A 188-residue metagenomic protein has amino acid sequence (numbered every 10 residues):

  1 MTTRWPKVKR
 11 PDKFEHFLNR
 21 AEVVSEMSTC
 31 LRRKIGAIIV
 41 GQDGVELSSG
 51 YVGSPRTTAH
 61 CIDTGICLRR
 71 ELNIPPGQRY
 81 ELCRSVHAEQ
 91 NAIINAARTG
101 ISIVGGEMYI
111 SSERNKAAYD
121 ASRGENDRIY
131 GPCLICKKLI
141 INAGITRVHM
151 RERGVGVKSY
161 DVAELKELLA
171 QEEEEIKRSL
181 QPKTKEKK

Functional and structural regions predicted by a protein language model:
T2-T3: Cyclic nucleotide-binding regulatory module and flanking cytosolic helices
P6-I35: Short, basic/aromatic recognition patches
V8-P11, D43, S48-K183: Zn2+-dependent cytidine deaminase-like catalytic core
K34, L180-K188: Class I S-adenosyl-L-methionine
A37-Q42: Short hydrophobic alpha-helical segments used for membrane anchoring or interfacial signaling
